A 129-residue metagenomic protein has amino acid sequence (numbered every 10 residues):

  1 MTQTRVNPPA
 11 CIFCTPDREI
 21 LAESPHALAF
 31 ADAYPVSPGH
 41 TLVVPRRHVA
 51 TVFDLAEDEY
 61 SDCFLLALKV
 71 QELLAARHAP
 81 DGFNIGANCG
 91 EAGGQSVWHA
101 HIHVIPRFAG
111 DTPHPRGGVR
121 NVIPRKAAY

Functional and structural regions predicted by a protein language model:
M1-Y129: HIT superfamily nucleotide-processing domains
